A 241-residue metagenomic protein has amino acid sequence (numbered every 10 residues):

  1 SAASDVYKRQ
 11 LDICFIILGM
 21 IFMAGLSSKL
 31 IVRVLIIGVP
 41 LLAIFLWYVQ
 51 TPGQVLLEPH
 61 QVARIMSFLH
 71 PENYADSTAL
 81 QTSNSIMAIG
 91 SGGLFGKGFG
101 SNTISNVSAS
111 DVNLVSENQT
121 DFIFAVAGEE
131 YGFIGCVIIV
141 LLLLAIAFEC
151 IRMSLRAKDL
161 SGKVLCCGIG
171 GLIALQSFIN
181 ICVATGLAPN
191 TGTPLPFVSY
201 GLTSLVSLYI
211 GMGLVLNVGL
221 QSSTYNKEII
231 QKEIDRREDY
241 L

Functional and structural regions predicted by a protein language model:
A2-Y7: Short, small-residue-biased leader/transition segments that mark boundaries at the very start of proteins
K8-G19, L30-L35: Hydrophobic alpha-helical membrane segments of integral membrane proteins
C14-F22, G38-V39, M212-G213: Hydrophobic transmembrane alpha-helices of multi-pass, membrane-embedded glycosylation machinery
I17-L30, T103-G135, G192-Y209: Interfacial segments of multi-pass membrane proteins
L18-S28, L144-S154, V215-S223: Structural signal for the C-terminal ends of transmembrane alpha-helices and the immediately following loop
L35-C136, K158-S161: Hydrophobic, glycine- and aromatic-enriched re-entrant/interface helices and adjoining loop segments
F133-S177: Hydrophobic transmembrane alpha-helices and their immediate junctions
Q176-L241: A juxtamembrane structural motif centered on a specific transmembrane helix
